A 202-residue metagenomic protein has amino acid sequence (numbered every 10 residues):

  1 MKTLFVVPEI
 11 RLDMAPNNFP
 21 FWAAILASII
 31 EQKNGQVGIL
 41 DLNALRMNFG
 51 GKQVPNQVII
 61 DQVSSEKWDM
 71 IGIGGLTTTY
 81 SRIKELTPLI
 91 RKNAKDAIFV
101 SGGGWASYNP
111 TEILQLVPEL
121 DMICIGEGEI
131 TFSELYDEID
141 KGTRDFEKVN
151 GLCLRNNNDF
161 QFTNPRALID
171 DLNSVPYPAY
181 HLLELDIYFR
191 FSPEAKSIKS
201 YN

Functional and structural regions predicted by a protein language model:
K2-M14: Nucleotide-activated donor-dependent transferases that construct or modify glycoconjugates
K2-T3, Q36, K199-S200: Residues that mark the start of a beta-strand
L12-P16, M47-F49: A generic structural signal for short coil/turn motifs at secondary-structure boundaries
D13-M14, S81, S133, L185: Glycine/Thr-rich phosphate-binding loops of Rossmann-like dinucleotide-binding domains
A15-F19, L76-T79: Aromatic-acidic/polar surface patches that form glycan- and anion
N18, W22, N173-S174, P178-N202: Radical SAM [4Fe-4S] cluster-binding motif and immediate context
P20-E31: Short catalytic helix/loop segments, enriched in acidic residues and glycine and frequently bearing histidine
I29-D171: Glycine-rich beta-alpha loop elements in corrinoid/cobalamin-binding modules across cobalamin-dependent enzymes
